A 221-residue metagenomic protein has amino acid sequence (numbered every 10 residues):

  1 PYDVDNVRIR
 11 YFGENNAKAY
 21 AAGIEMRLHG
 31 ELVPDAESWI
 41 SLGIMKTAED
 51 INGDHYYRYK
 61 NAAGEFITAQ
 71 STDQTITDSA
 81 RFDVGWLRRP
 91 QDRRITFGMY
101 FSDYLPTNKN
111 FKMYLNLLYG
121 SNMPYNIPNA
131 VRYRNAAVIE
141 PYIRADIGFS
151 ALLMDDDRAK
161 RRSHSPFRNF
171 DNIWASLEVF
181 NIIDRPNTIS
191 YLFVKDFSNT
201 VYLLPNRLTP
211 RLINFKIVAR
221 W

Functional and structural regions predicted by a protein language model:
P1-N6, M45, D50-Y57, Y125-R132 (+2 more regions): Outer-membrane beta-barrel translocator domains and adjoining extracellular loop/strand segments of Gram-negative
I9-N126: Gram-negative outer-membrane beta-barrel transporters
E14-N16, N135, N181, N187: Asparagine-centered polar/low-complexity signal
N15, E25-R27, W39, Y100-S102 (+4 more regions): Outer-membrane beta-barrel architecture
K18-A22, Q91-F97, P141-A145, D171 (+1 more regions): Residues that define the transmembrane beta-barrel architecture of outer-membrane proteins
L118-P128, A151-W221: C-terminal beta-signal and adjacent terminal beta-strands/loops of Gram-negative outer-membrane beta-barrel proteins
R132-I139, L203: Short, glycine/charged-rich beta-strand-loop motifs at protein surfaces that mediate ligand recognition and catalysis
A137-D146, W221: Outer-membrane beta-barrel transmembrane domain signature
